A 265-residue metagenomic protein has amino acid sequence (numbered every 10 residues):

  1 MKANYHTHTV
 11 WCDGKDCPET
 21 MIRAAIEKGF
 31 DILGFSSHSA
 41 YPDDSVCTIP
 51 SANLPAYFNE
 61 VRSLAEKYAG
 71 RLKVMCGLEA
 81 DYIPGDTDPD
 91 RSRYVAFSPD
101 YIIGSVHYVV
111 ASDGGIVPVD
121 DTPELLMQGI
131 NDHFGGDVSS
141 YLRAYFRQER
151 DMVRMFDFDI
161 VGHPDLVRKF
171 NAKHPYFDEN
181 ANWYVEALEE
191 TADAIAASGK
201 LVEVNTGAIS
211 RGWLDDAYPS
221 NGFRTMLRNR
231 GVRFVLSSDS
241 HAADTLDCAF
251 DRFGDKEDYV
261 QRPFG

Functional and structural regions predicted by a protein language model:
M1-P84, P89, Y94-A96, D100 (+6 more regions): An N-terminally biased module of ancient metal coordination in phosphate/nucleic-acid-related enzymes
K15-D16, Y141-R143, W213-G231: Short, motif-level signal for alpha-helix interfacial/capping segments enriched in acidic residues and aromatics/proline
E19, D178-A187, D216-T225: Charged helix-capping and loop-helix junction motifs
I26, A196, R228: Anion (oxyanion) recognition and catalysis
L33-F35, I102, V161, V202: Hydrophobic residues within beta-strands of alpha/beta enzymes
L54-A197: Extended substrate/RNA-proximal surfaces in nucleic-acid metabolism proteins
L201-G212: His/Asp/Glu-enriched short active-site or ligand-binding loop at hydrolase and phosphoryl-transfer sites
R211-D215, D244-L246: Short active-site-adjacent structural elements
